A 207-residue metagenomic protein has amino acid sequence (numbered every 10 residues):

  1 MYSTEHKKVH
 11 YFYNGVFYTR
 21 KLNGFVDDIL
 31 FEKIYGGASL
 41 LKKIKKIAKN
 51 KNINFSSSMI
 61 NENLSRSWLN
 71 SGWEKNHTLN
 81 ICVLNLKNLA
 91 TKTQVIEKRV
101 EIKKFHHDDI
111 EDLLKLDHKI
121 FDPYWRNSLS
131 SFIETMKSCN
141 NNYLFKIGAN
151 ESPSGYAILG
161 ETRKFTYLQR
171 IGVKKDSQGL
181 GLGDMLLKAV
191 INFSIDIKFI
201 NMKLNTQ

Functional and structural regions predicted by a protein language model:
M1-G15: Short Lys/Arg-enriched alpha/beta "domain-start" segment
G24-S39, I171-G179, Q207: A short, internal acetyl-CoA/4′-phosphopantetheine-binding micro-motif in the GNAT/acyltransferase core
E32-K98: Acyl-donor-binding surface of acyltransferase catalytic domains
G36-K46, V173, G179-N192: Conserved acetyl-CoA-binding loop-helix of GNAT-fold acetyltransferases
K49-I60, S194-T206: Conserved GNAT acetyl-CoA-binding A-motif
R99-L113: A short beta-loop-alpha structural element at the N-terminal edge of CoA-dependent acyl/N-acetyltransferase catalytic
K115-N127: Helix-loop element at the rim of GNAT/NAT acetyltransferase active sites that forms part of the acceptor-substrate
Y124-A149, P153-G172: A conserved beta-strand-loop-helix scaffold within acyl/acetyltransferase catalytic domains
